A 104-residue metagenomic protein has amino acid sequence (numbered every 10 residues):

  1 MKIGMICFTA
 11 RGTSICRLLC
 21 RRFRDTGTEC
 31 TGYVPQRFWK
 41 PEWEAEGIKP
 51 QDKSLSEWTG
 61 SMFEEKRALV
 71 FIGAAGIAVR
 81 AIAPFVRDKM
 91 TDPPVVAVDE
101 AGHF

Functional and structural regions predicted by a protein language model:
M1-F38: N-terminal basic/disordered segments at the start of proteins
I6-C7, F71-A74, V96-D99: Short beta-strand segments
T13, F38-P41, A101-F104: Short gly/pro/ser/thr-enriched loop/turn and capping motifs at secondary-structure boundaries
S14, L18, R22, W58-S61 (+1 more regions): Alpha-helical scaffold segments in soluble metabolic enzymes
T28-S61: N-terminal beta-loop-helix "entrance" segment that forms/cooperates in small-molecule cofactor or anionic ligand
E65-V70: Short acidic/histidine-rich motifs immediately flanking catalytic phosphotransfer sites in two-component signaling
F71-V79, P84-R87: N-terminal glycine-rich "phosphate-gripper" loop used for MgATP/nucleotide binding and carboxylate activation
T91-F104: Long, charge-dense
